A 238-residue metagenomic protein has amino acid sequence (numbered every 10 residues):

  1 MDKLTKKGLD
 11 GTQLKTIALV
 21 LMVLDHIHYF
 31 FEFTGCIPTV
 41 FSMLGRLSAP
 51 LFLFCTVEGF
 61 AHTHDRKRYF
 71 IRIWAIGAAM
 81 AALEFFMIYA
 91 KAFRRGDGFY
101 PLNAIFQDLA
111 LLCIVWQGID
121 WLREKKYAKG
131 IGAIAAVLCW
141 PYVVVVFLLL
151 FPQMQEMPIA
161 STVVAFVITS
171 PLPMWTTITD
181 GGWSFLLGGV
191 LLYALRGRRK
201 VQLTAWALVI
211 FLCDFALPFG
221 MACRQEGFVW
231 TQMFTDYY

Functional and structural regions predicted by a protein language model:
M1-Y238: Alpha-helical transmembrane segments and their immediate juxtamembrane cytosolic regions
